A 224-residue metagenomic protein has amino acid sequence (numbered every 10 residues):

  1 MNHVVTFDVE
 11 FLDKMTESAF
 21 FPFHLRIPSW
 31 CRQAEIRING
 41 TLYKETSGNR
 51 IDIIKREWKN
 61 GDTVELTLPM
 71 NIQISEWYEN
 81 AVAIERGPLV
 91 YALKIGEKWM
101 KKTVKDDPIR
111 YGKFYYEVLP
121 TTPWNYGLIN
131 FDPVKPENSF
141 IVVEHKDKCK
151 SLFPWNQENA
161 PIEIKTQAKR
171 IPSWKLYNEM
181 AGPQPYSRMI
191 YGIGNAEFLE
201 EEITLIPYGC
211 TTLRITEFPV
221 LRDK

Functional and structural regions predicted by a protein language model:
M1-H3, D8-F11, M15-T16, T67-K224: C-terminal beta-rich recognition modules with glycine/proline-rich loops and embedded aromatic residues
H3-V5, F21, R50: Short beta-strand or tight-loop elements that sit immediately N-terminal to catalytic metal-binding acidic residues
F11-D13, R26-S29, R56: Non-cytosolic beta-sheet module surface loops
K14-S18, T41-K44: Short, glycine- and charge-enriched coil/turn segments that flank and shape catalytic ligand pockets
S18-I38: Beta-strand-rich binding/interaction modules
F21-H24, I53-S75: C-terminal beta-strand-rich structural cap/linker in extracellular carbohydrate-active enzymes
C31-E57, I74-W77: Solvent-exposed beta-strand/loop surfaces of large extracellular or lumenal domains
